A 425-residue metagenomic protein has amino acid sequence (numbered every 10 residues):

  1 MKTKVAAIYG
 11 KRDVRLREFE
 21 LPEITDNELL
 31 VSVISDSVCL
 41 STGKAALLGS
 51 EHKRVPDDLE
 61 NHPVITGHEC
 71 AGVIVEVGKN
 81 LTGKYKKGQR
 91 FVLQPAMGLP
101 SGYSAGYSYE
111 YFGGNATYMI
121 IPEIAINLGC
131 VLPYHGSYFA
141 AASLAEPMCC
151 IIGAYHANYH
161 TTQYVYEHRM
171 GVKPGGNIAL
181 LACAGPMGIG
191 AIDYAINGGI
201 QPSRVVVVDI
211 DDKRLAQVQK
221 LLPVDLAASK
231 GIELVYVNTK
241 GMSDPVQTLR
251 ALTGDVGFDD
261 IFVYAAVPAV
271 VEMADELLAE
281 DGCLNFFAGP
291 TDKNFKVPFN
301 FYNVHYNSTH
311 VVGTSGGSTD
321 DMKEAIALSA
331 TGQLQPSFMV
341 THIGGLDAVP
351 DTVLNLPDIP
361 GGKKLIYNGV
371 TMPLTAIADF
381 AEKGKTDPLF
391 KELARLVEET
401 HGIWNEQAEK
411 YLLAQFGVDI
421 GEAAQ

Functional and structural regions predicted by a protein language model:
M1-T66, T400-Q425: Short N-terminal strand-loop motif that marks the start of NAD(P)H/FAD-dependent oxidoreductase cofactor-binding domains
P22-S37, E51-P100, G113, L132: Glycine-rich beta-strand-centered segment in the early N-terminal region that forms part of a ligand/cofactor-binding
P95-N177: NAD(P)H dinucleotide-binding glycine-rich loop of Rossmann-like/cofactor-binding domains, especially the beta1-alpha1
T162, K220, S243-T248, V256 (+2 more regions): C-terminal hydrophobic helical "lid"/dimerization subdomain of Rossmann-like NAD(P)H-dependent oxidoreductases
G175-N177, L181, I192-V270, L393: Adenosine-nucleotide cofactor-binding segment
P186-M187, R214: Hydrophobic/small residue at the entry helix of a nucleotide-binding pocket
A269-E272, E276, A288-S308: Rossmann-fold NAD(P)-binding glycine/threonine-rich loop
L278-E280: Helix-to-beta-strand junctions that scaffold the AdoMet/dcAdoMet cofactor pocket in Class I SAM-dependent enzymes
